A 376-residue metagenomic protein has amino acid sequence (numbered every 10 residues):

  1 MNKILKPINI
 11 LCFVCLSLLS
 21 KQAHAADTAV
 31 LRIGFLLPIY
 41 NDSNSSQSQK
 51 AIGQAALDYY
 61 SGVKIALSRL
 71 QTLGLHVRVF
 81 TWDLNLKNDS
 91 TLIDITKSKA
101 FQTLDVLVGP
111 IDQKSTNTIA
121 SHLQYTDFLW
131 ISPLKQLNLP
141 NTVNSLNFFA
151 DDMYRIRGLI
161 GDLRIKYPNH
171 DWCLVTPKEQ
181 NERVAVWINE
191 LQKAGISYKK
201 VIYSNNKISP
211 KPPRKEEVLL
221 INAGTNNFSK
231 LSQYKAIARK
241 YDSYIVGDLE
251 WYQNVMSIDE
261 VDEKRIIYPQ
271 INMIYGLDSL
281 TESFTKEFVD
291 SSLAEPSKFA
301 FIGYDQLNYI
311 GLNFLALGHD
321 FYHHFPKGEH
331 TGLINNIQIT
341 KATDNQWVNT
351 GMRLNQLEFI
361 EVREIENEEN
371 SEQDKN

Functional and structural regions predicted by a protein language model:
N2-L5, A23-N376: Extracytosolic ligand-binding ectodomains
I4-L16: Sec-dependent N-terminal signal peptides
S17-K21: N-terminal signal peptide c-region/cleavage motif recognized by signal peptidases
